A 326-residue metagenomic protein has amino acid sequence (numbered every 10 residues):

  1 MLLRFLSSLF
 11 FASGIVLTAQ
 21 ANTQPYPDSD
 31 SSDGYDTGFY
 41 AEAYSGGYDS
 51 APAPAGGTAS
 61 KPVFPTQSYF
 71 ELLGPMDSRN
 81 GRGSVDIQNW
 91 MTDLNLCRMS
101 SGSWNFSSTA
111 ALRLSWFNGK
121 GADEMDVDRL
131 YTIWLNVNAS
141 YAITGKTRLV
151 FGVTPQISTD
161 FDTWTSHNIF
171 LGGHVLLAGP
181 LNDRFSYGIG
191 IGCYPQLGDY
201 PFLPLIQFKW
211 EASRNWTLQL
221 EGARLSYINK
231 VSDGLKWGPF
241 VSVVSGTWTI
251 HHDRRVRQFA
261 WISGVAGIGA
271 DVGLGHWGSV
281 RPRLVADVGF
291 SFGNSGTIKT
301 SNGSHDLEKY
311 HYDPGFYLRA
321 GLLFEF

Functional and structural regions predicted by a protein language model:
P27-S166, F170, T249, R254-G267 (+2 more regions): Transmembrane beta-barrel domains of bacterial outer-membrane proteins
F70-G74, L149-T159, F185-P195, L203-S226 (+1 more regions): Transmembrane beta-strand segments that form the barrel wall of outer-membrane beta-barrel proteins
L73, R113-F117, Q156-D160, Y194-G198 (+4 more regions): Structural signature of outer-membrane beta-barrel domains
G81-I87, V127-R129, F161-N168, C193-F202 (+1 more regions): Solvent-exposed loop/turn segments connecting transmembrane beta-strands in outer-membrane beta-barrel proteins
L94-R98, A139-Y141, G179, W210 (+5 more regions): Residue-level signature of outer-membrane beta-barrel architecture
S101-S107, G145-F151, D183-G188, N215-L218 (+2 more regions): Repeated loop/turn-to-beta-strand initiation elements of outer-membrane beta-barrel proteins
M125, S226, G234-L307: Outer membrane beta-barrel transmembrane domains
L205-W210, A270-L274, H311-F326: Outer-membrane beta-barrel "beta-signal"
